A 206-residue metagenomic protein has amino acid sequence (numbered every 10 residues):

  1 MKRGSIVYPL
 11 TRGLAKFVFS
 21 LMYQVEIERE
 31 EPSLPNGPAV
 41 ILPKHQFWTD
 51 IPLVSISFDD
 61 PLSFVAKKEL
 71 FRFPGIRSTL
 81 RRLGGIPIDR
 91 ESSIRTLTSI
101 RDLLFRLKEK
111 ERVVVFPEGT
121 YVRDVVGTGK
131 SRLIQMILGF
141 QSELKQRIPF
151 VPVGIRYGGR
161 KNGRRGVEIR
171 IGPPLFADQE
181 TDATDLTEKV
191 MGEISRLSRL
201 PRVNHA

Functional and structural regions predicted by a protein language model:
M1-P9, F73-S78: Coil-to-alpha-helix initiation sites in intrinsically disordered, low-complexity, charged segments
K2-R3, L97-A206: Non-catalytic C-terminal accessory region of glycerolipid acyltransferases and related lyso-lipid remodeling enzymes
V7-P9, G13-H45: Helix-to-loop junction immediately C-terminal to a conserved catalytic motif
L21, R81, L138: Short polybasic/polar patches that bind polyanions
I27, F73, L97-I100: Structural motif corresponding to alpha-helix initiation and N-cap regions
E28-E30, K67, I88-R90, V153 (+1 more regions): Conserved beta-strand termini and adjacent loop/short-helix elements that scaffold enzyme active sites in alpha/beta
E30, K44, E91, E118 (+1 more regions): Generic beta-structure capping elements
S33-S93, Q141, Q146, G158: Catalytic core of membrane glycerolipid acyltransferases/transacylases, capturing the structured, soluble-facing
